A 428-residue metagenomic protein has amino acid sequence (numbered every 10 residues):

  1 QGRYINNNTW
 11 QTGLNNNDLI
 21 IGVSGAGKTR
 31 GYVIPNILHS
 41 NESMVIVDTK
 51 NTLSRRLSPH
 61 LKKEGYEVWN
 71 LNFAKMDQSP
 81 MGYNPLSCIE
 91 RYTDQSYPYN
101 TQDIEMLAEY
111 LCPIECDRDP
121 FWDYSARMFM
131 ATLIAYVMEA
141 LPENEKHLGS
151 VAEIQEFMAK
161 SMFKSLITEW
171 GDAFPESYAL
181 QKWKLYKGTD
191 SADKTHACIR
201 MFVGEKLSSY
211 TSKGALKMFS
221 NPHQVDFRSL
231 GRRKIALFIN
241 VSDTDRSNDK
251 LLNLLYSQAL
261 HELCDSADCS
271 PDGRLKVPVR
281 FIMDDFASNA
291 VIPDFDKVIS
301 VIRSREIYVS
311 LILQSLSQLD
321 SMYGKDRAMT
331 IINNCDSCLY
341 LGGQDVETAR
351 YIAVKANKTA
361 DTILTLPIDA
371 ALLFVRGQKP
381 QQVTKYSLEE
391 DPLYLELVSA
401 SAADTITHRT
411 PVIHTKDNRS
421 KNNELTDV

Functional and structural regions predicted by a protein language model:
Q1-T9: N-terminal pre-Walker A segment at the start of P-loop NTPase domains
Q11-I307, R350, K358-Q382, L397 (+1 more regions): P-loop NTPase motor domains
D48-K50, I312-L316, G343-Q344, G377: A short beta-strand-to-loop transition that corresponds to the Sensor-1 phosphate-sensing loop of AAA+ P-loop ATPases
L57, L319-I332: Short regulatory helix/loop adjacent to the ATP-binding pocket of P-loop NTPases
F73, L311-L313, I332: Catalytic or ion-translocation cores adjacent to nucleophile or general acid/base/metal-coordination motifs in diverse
I302-S321: Sensor-1/coupling segment of RecA-like P-loop NTPase cores
D326-Y351: Conserved P-loop NTPase catalytic core
E389-L393: A composition-biased, non-transmembrane "mature-region" signal
